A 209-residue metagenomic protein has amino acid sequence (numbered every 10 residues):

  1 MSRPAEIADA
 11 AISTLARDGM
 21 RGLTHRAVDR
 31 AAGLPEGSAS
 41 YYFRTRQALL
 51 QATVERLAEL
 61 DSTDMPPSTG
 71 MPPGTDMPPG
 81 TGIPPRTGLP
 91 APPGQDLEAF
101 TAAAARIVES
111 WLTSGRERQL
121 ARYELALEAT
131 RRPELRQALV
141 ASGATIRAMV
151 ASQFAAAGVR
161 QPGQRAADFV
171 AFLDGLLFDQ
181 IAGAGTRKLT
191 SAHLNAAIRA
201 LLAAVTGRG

Functional and structural regions predicted by a protein language model:
E6, A10-A52: Helix-turn-helix
A10-D18, D64, A121, L125 (+1 more regions): Solvent-exposed, amphipathic alpha-helical segments
R44-A48, T113, T130, E134 (+2 more regions): Residues in soluble alpha-helical coiled-coils and helical-bundle/repeat scaffolds
E55-D61: Short, basic, alpha-helical segments at the C-terminal edge of helix-turn-helix-like DNA-binding modules
M65-Q119, A166-F169: Hydrophobic alpha-helical connector segments
T113-Q137: Amphipathic alpha-helical segments used for helix-helix packing
L135-R136, V140, A155-G209: Hydrophobic/aromatic-rich alpha-helical bundle segments in the mid-to-C-terminal region
A138-T145, M149: Short, solvent-exposed amphipathic helices
